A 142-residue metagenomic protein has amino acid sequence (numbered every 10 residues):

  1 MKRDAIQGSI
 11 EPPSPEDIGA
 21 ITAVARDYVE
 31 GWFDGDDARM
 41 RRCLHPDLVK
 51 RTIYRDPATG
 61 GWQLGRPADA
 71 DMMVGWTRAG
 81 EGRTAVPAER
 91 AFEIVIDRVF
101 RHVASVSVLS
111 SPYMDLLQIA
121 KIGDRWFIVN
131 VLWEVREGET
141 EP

Functional and structural regions predicted by a protein language model:
M1-A38, R42-D47, T140-P142: Short, low-complexity N-terminal intrinsically disordered segments enriched in polar/charged residues
K2, A20, V49-M114: Surface-exposed, charged secondary-structure patches
I21-A25, M40, D69, Q118 (+1 more regions): Intrinsically disordered, low-complexity regions enriched in Ser/Pro/Gly/Gln/His and often acidic
W32, D71-V74, A88-F92, N130-G138: Solvent-exposed, well-ordered amphipathic alpha-helical segments that flank/support binding or catalytic loops
H45, I53, E134: Residue-level "edge-of-site" marker
S105-S107, M114-T140: Short beta-strand edge/turn micro-motifs at domain boundaries
